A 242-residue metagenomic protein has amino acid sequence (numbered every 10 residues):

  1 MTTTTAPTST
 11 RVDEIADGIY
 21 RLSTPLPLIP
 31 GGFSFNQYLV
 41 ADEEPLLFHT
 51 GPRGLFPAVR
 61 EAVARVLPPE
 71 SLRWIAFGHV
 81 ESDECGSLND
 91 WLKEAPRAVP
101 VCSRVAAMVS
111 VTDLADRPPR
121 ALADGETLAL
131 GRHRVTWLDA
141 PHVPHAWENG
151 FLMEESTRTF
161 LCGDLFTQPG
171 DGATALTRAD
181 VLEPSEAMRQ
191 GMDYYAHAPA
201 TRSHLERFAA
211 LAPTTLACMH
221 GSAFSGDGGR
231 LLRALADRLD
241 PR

Functional and structural regions predicted by a protein language model:
M1-P7, G226, R230-R242: C-terminal regulatory/interaction regions
P7, E14-D17, R97-N149, A196-S203 (+1 more regions): Metallo-beta-lactamase
T10-A64, G150-G163: Conserved beta-strand hairpin/beta-sheet module of binuclear metal-dependent hydrolase folds, prominently
S23-I29, G51-R53, A76-H79, T136-H142 (+1 more regions): Short, flexible loop segments at the rims of nucleotide/cofactor-binding pockets, characterized by
F48-T50, L72-V80, P100-R104, F160-D164 (+2 more regions): Active-site neighborhood of phospho(di)ester-bond hydrolases with catalytic His/Asp-centered motifs
P52-R53, S82, T167, A223: Short, glycine/acidic-enriched loop or turn micro-motifs at the edges of active sites
L55-V101: Active-site metal-binding motif and surrounding structural segment of the metallo-beta-lactamase
P141-D227, A236-L239: Metallo-beta-lactamase
